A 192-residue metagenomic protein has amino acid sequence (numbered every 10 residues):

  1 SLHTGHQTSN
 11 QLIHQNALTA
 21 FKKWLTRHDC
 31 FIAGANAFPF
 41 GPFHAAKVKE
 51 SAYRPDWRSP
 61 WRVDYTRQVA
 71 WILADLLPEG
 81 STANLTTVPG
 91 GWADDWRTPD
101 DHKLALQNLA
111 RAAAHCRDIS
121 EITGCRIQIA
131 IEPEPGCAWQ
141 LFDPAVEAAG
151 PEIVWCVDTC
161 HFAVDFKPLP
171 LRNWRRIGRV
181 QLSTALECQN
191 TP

Functional and structural regions predicted by a protein language model:
S1-L18, R58: A charged N-terminal "starter" segment
S1-L2, I32-A37, A83-T87, I127-P133 (+2 more regions): Hydrophobic faces of well-ordered beta-strands that scaffold small-molecule active sites in alpha/beta enzyme cores
L2, A35-E50: A short glycine/small-residue-enriched secondary-structure motif
T4-H6, F38-G41, P89-A93, P133-C137 (+2 more regions): Active-site-proximal loop/turn and secondary-structure-junction residues that shape catalytic pockets, frequently
N10-F38, I72-G80, A114-G124, A149-E152 (+1 more regions): Acidic (Asp/Glu)-rich catalytic clusters
A46-C156, V164: Active-site acidic/histidine proton-transfer and metal-coordination neighborhood in alpha/beta enzyme cores
K167-P192: Aromatic-lined glycan-binding groove of carbohydrate-active enzymes
